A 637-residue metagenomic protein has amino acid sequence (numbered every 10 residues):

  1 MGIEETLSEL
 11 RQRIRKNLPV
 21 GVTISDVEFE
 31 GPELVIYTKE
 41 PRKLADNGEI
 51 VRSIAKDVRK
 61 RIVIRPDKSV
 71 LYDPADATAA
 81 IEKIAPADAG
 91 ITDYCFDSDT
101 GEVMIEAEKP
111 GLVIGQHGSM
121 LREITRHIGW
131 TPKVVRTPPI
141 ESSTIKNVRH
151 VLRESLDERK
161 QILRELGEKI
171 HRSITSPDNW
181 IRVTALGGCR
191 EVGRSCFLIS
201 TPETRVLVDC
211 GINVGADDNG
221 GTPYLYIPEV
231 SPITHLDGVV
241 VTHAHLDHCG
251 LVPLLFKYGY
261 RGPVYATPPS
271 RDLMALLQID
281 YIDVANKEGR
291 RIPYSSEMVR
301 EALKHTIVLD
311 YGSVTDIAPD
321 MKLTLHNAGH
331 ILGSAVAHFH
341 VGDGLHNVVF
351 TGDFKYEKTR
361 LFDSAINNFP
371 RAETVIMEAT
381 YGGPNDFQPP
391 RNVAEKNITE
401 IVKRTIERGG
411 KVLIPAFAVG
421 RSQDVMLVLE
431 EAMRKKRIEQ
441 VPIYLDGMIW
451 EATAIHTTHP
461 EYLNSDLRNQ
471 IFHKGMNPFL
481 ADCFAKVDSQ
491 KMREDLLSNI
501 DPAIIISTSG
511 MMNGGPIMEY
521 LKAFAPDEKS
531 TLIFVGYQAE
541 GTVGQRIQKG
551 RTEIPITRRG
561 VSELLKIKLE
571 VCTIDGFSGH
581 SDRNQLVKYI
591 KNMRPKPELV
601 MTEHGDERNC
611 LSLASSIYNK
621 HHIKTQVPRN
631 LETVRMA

Functional and structural regions predicted by a protein language model:
M1-D157: RNA-contacting regions in translation and RNA-metabolism proteins, encompassing KH/S1 modules where present
S53, D57-P66, H127, K133-L152 (+2 more regions): Conserved glycine-bearing catalytic or ligand-binding loops at nucleotide- and phosphate-handling centers of large
R153-T234, V308-D363, E494-L497, I504 (+3 more regions): Core dinuclear metal-dependent hydrolase active-site scaffold
C189-R194, T201-G262, A266-D272, L277-T306 (+4 more regions): Pre-active-site segment of Zn-dependent metallo-hydrolases
L207-G211, L236-D247, V252, V264-T267 (+11 more regions): Active-site neighborhood of phospho(di)ester-bond hydrolases with catalytic His/Asp-centered motifs
G329-S334, H340-A372, E378-Q388, M512 (+2 more regions): Active-site-proximal loop/helix segments of hydrolase catalytic cores
E357-D446, T531-G536, P555-K620, K624: Cap/insert and terminal regions of metallo-dependent hydrolase folds
I398-V543, R558, E603: Hard-cation-handling environments
